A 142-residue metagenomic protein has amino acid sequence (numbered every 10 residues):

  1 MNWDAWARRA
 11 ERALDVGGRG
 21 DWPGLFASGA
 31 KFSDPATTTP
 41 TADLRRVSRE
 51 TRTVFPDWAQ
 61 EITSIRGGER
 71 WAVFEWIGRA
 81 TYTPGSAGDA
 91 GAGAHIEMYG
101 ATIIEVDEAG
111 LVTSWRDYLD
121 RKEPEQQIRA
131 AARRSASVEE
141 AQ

Functional and structural regions predicted by a protein language model:
M1-G24, S28, T38, R133-Q142: Short, low-complexity N-terminal intrinsically disordered segments enriched in polar/charged residues
M1-N2, R52-Q142: A beta-strand edge to alpha-helix "cap/lid" segment located at domain peripheries
N2-W3, R19-A72: A solvent-exposed, acidic/Ser-Thr-rich amphipathic alpha-helical stretch
R9-R12, D34, F55, S114: Short, flexible active-site loop motifs that bind/organize anionic cofactors or intermediates
G17-W22, R46, G78, H95-M98: Membrane-targeting and insertion segments and their boundary/processing signals
